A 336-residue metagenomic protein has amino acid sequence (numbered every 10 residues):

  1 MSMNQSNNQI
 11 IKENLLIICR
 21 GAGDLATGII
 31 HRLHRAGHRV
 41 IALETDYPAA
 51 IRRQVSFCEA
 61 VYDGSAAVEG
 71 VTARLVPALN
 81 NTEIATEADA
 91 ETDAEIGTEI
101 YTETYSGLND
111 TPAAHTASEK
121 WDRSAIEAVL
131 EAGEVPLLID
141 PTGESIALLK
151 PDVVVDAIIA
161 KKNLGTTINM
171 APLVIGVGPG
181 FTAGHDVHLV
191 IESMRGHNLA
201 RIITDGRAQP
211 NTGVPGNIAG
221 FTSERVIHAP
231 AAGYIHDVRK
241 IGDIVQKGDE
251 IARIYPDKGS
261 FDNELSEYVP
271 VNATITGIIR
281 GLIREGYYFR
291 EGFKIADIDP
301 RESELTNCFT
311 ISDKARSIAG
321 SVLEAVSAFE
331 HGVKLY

Functional and structural regions predicted by a protein language model:
S2-K12: A short, basic/flexible loop-to-alpha-helix module at the beginning of a structural domain
I10-E87, D93, G97, Y101-Y336: Well-ordered secondary-structure scaffolds
